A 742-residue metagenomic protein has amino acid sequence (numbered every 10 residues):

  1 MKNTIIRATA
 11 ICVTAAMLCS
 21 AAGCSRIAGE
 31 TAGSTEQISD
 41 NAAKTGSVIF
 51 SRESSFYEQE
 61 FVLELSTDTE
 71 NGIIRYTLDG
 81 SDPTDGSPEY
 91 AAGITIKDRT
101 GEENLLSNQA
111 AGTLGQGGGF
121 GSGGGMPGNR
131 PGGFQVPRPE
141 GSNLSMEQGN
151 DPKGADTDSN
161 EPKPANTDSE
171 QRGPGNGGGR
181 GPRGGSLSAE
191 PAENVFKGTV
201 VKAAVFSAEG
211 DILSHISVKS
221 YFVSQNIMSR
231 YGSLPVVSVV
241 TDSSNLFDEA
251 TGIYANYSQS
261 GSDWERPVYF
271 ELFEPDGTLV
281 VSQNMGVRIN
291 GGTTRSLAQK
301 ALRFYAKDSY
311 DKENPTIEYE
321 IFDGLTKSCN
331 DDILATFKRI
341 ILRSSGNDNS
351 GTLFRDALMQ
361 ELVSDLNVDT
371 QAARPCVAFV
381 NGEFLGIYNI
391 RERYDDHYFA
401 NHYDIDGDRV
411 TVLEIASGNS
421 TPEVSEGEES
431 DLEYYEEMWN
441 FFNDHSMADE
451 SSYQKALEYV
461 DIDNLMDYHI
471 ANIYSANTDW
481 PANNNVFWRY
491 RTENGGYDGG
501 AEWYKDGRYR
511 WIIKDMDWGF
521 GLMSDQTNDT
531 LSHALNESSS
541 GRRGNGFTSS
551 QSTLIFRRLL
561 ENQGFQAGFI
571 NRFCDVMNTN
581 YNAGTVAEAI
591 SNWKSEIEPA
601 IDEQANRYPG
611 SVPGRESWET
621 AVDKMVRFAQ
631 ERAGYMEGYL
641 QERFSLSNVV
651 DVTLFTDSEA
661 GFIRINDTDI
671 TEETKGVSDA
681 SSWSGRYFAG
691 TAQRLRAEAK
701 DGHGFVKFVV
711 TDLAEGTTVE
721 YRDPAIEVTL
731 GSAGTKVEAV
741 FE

Functional and structural regions predicted by a protein language model:
M1-T9: Bacterial N-terminal signal peptides that target proteins for export
I11, A15, A21, R26-P267 (+5 more regions): Short, compositionally stereotyped local motifs that mark structural "simplifiers"
Y57, V195, S262, F354-R355 (+4 more regions): Short, glycine/acidic-rich beta->alpha junctions
E60-V62, A91, G198-V200, V218 (+13 more regions): Extracellular structured ligand-interaction cores
D79, R343-N347, R558: Short strand-loop junctions, especially beta-strand C-caps/beta-turns that link beta-sheets to coils or alpha-helices
G101-G115, G232-V240, S296-Y310, D408 (+1 more regions): Short, surface-exposed secondary-structure junctions/capping segments
G118, S233-P235, S244-S260, Y269 (+10 more regions): Middle-to-C-terminal accessory/interaction subdomains
N245-L246, G252, Y257-P422: Conserved ATP-binding subdomain of kinase catalytic cores across diverse folds
